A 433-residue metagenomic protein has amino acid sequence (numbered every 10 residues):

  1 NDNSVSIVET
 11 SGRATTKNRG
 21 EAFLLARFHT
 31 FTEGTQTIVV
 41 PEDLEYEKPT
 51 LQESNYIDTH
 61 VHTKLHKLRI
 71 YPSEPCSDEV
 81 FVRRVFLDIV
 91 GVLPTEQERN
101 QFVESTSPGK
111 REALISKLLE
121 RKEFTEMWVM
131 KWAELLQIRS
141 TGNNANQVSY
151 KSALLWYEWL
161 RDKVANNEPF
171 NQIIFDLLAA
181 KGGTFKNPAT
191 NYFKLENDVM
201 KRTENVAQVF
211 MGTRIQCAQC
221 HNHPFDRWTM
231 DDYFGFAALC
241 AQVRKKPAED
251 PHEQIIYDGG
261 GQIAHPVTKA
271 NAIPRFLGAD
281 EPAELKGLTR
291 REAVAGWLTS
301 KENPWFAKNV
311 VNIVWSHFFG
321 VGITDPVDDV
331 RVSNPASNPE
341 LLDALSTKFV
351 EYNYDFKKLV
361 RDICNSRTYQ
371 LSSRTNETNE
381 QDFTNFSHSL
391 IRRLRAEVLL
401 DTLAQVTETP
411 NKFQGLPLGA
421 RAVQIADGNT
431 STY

Functional and structural regions predicted by a protein language model:
N1-T63, K67: Extracytoplasmic soluble-region selector
P49-E123, W128, E134-G419, Q424-A426: Primarily short, surface-exposed interaction patches in extracytoplasmic proteins
A426-Y433: Active-site Gly/Thr loop motif
